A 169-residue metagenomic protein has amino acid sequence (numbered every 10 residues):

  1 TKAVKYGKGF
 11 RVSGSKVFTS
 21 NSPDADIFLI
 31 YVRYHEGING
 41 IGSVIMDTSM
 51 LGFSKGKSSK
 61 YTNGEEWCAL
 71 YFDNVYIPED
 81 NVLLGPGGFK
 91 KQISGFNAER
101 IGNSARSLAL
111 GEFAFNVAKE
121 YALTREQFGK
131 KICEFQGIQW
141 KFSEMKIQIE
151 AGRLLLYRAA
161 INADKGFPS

Functional and structural regions predicted by a protein language model:
A3-V4: A structural signal for short hydrophobic beta-strand segments in well-ordered beta-sheet cores
G7, D24, N39-G40, E66 (+1 more regions): Short, well-ordered loop/turn elements at secondary-structure boundaries
S13-S54: A short core secondary-structure module
F53-A151: Glycine-rich beta->alpha junctions and the first turn(s) of the following alpha-helix
S143-K165: Active-site pocket-lining segment
P168-S169: Charged, glycine-rich active-site and insertion segments that engage polyanionic ligands
